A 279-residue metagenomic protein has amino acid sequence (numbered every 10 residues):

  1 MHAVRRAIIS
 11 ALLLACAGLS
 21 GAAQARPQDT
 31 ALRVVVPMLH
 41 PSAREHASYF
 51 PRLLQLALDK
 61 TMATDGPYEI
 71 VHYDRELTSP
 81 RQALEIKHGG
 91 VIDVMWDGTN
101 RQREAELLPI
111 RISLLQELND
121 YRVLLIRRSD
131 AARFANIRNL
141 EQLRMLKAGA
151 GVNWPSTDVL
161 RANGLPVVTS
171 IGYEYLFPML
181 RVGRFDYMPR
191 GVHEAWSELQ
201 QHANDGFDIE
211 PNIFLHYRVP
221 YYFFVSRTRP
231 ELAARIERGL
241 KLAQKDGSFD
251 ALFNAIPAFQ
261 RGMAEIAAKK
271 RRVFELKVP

Functional and structural regions predicted by a protein language model:
P27-E106, I236: Extracytoplasmic small-molecule ligand-binding "clamshell" domains of the periplasmic binding protein/Venus flytrap
T30-A47, N136-N153, D186-Y187: Short loop->beta-strand "edge-of-pocket" segments that line small-molecule binding or catalytic clefts across diverse
M38-H40, L118-V123, D130, Q200-E237 (+1 more regions): Periplasmic-binding protein-like
L54-E69, N136-Q142, V152-G172, L199-N204: Ligand-binding cleft/hinge of the Venus flytrap
H72-I92, A162, E174-H193, H202: Short helices/loops that flank or line small-molecule/ion binding pockets
I86-K87, V94-E106, Y187-F214: A ligand-binding cleft/hinge motif common to bilobed small-molecule-binding domains
L114-D158: A conserved helix-loop-strand patch within extracytoplasmic ligand-binding domains of the periplasmic binding
G151-A162, L240-P279: Ligand-binding clefts/hinges and TM-proximal coupling segments of bilobed small-molecule sensing domains
